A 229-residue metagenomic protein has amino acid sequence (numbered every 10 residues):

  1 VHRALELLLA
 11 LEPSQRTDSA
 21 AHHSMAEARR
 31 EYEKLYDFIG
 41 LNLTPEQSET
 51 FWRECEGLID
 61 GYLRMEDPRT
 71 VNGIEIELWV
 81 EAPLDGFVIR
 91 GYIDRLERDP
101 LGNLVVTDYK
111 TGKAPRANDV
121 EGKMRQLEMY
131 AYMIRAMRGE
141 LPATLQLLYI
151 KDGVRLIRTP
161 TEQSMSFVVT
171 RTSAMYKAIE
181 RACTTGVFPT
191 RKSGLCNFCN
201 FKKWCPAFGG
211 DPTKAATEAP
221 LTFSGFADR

Functional and structural regions predicted by a protein language model:
V1-H2, C55, R95, Y130 (+2 more regions): A residue-level signal for conserved active-site and pocket-lining positions in enzyme catalytic cores
R3-I76: A non-catalytic, helix-rich entry segment at domain boundaries
L11-D18, M65-T70, A136-P142, E180-T190: Surface-exposed helix-capping loop/turn segments at secondary-structure junctions
G40-E46, M65, P83, P115-N118 (+2 more regions): Short helix-to-loop capping/linker segments positioned immediately adjacent to catalytic or ligand/cofactor-binding
L78-A174: Mg2+/Mn2+-dependent nuclease catalytic core
S166-N200: Polybasic (Lys/Arg-rich)
K202, F208-D211: Cys/His-rich metal-chelating microdomains
T213-R229: Acidic, low-complexity intrinsically disordered tails
